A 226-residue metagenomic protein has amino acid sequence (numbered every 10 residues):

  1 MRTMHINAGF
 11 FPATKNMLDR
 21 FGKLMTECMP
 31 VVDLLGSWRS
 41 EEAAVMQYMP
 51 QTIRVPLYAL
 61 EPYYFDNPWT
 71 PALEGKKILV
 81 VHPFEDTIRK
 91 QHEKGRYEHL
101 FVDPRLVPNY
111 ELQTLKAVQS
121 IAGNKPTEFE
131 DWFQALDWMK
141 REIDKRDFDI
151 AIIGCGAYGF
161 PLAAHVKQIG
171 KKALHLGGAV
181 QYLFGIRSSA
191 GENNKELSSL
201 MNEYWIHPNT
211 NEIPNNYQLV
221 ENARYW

Functional and structural regions predicted by a protein language model:
M1-E111: Electropositive, gly/pro-rich neighborhoods at or near active sites that engage anionic ligands
S40-A43, P83-T87, I152-P161, G177-Q181: Gly/Ser/Thr-rich loops at beta-strand to alpha-helix junctions that form or flank small-molecule/cofactor-binding
Y48-P50, Q113-W138: Glycine-rich phosphate-binding "P-loop"
L100-A122, R141, K145-R146: Non-catalytic interaction surface on structured domains
Q134-R146, Y158-F160: A short, acidic, amphipathic alpha-helical segment used as a generic capping/interface helix at domain edges
F148-I150: Short active-site oxyanion
P161-W226: C-terminal functional extensions of proteins
